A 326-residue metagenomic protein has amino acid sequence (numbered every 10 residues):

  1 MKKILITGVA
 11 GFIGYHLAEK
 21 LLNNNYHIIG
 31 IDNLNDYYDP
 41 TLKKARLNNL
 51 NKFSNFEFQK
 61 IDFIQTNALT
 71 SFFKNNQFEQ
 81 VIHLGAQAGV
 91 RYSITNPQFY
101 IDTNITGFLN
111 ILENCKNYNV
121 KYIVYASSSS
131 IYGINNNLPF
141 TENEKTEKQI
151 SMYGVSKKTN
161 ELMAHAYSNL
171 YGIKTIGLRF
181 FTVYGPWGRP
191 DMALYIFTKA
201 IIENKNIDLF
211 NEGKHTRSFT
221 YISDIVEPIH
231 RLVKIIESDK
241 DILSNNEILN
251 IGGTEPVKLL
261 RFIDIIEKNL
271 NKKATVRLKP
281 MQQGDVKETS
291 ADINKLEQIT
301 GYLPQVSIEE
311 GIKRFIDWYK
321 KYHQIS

Functional and structural regions predicted by a protein language model:
M1-V183, Y302, V306, Y322-I325: N-terminal Rossmann-like NAD(P)+-binding domain of SDR-like oxidoreductases, especially those catalyzing
K20, I201-S326: C-terminal substrate-binding subdomain of Rossmann-fold SDR/epimerase-dehydratase oxidoreductases
P40, K44-L47, E161, Y195 (+3 more regions): Short, surface-exposed alpha-helical segments at coil->helix boundaries
I64, A88, G188, V257-K258 (+1 more regions): Short alpha-helical
I111, Y167, I196-I201, P228-L232: A short, amphipathic alpha-helix embedded in the catalytic core of nucleotide-handling enzymes
L138-P139, P190-T198: A glycine/serine/threonine-rich, flexible loop-to-helix segment that serves as the NAD(P) cofactor-binding "lid"
T159, M163, Y167, F197 (+2 more regions): Hydrophobic alpha-helix immediately C-terminal to the catalytic Tyr-X-X-X-Lys motif of short-chain
T182, P186, H215-R217: Heptad-repeat alpha-helical coiled-coil signaling segments
